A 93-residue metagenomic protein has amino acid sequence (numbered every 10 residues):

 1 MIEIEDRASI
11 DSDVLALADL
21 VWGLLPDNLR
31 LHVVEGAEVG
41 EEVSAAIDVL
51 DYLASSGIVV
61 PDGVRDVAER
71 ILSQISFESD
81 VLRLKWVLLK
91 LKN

Functional and structural regions predicted by a protein language model:
I2-N93: C-terminal-biased regions
